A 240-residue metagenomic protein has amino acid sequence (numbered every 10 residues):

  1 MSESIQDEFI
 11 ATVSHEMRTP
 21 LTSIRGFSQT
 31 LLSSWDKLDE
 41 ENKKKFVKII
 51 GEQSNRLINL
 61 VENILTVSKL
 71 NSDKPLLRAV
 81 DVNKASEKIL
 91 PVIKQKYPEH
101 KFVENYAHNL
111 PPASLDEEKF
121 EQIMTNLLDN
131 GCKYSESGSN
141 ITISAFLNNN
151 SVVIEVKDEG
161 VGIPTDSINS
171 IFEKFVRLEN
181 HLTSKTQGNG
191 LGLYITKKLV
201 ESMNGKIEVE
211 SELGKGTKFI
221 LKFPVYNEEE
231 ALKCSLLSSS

Functional and structural regions predicted by a protein language model:
M1-L31: Primarily the dimerization/phosphotransfer
E52-L57: Short alpha-helical segment of the dimerization/phosphotransfer core of two-component systems
K101-P111: Conserved catalytic submotifs in the C-terminal HATPase_c
G131-C132: Short helix-loop "hinge" at the ATP-lid/N-box region of the Bergerat-fold HATPase_c
G138-N150: Short beta-strand/loop element within the Bergerat-fold HATPase_c
I163-R177: Short conserved segment of the HATPase_c
